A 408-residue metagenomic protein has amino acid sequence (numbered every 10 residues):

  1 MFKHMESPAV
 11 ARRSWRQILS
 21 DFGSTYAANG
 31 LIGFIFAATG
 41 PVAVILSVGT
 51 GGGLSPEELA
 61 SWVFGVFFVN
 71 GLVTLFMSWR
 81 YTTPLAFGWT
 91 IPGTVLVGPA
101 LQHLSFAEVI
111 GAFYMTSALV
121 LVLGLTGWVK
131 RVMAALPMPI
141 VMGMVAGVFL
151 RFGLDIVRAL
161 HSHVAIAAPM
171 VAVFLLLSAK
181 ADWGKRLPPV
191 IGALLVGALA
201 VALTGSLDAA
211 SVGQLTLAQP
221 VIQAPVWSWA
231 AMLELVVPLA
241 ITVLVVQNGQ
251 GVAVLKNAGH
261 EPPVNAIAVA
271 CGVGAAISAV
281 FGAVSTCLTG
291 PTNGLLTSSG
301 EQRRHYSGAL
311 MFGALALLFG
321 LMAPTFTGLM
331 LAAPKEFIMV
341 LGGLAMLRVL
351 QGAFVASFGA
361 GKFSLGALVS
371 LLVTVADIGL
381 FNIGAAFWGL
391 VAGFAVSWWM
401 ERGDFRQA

Functional and structural regions predicted by a protein language model:
M1-N29, D208-I222, W398-A408: Intrinsically disordered, low-complexity non-transmembrane regions of multi-pass membrane transporters
F2-S24, S47-F76, V237-Y306: Membrane-embedded helical hairpins/re-entrant loop segments and their flanking transmembrane helices within multi-pass
T25-G40, A167, P188-P189, A202-T204 (+1 more regions): Hydrophobic, membrane-embedded alpha-helices of multi-pass small-molecule transporters
I32-I35, V73-L85, A181, G274-V284 (+1 more regions): Transmembrane alpha-helix interface/packing and boundary motifs in multi-pass membrane proteins, characterized by
G40-V44, A86-T94, N248-G249, A283-N293 (+1 more regions): Transmembrane helix boundary and interhelical junction motifs in multipass membrane proteins
V44-L59, W79-T83, P99-L104: Short, hydrophobic transmembrane alpha-helix segments
L96-Q102, L177-S178, T292-G308, F312-A314: Interfacial segments of multi-pass membrane proteins
Q102-D208, F312-A408: Membrane-embedded alpha-helical modules
